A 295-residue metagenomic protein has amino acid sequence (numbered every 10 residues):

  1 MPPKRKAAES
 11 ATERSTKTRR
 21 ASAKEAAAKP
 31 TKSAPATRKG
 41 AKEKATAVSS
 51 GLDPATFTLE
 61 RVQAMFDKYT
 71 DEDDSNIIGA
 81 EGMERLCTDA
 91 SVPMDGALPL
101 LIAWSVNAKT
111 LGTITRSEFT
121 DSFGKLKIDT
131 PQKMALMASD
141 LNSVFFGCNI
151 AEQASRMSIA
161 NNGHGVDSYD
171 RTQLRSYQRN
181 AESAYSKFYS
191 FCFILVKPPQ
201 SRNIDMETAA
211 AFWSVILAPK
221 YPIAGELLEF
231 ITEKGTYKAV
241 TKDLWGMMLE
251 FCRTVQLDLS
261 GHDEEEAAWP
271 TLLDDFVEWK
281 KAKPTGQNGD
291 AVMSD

Functional and structural regions predicted by a protein language model:
M1-T16: PEST-like, low-complexity acidic/proline-rich intrinsically disordered segments, predominantly at protein N-termini
T12-T18, A23-D74, A80-M83, A97-L101 (+1 more regions): EF-hand Ca2+-binding helix-loop-helix modules
E72, D89-G96, K125-Q132, I194-P199 (+3 more regions): Short amphipathic alpha-helical interaction elements and helix-loop-helix interfaces that mediate dimerization
S75-N76, G112-T113, K238: Acidic, glycine-anchored loop motifs typical of Ca2+
I77-V92, T115-I128, N203-A218, K242-V255: Amphipathic regulatory helices of Ca2+-sensor modules
M83-T110: General structural concept
A90, N107-T110, N142-I150, F212 (+1 more regions): Short amphipathic alpha-helical patches
F191, I204-E264, W269, D274 (+2 more regions): Structured C-terminal portions of repeat-based eukaryotic scaffold domains
